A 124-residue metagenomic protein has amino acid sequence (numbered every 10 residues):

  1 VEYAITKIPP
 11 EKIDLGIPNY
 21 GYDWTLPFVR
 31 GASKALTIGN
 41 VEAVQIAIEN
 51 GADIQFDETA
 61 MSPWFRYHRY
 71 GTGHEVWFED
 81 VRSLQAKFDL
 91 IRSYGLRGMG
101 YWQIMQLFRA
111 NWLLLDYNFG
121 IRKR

Functional and structural regions predicted by a protein language model:
V1-A4, D80-K87, N111: Stable alpha-helical elements in mature extracytoplasmic
V1-I8, F119: Surface-exposed amphipathic alpha-helices with a cationic face
I8-D14, Y94-M99: Loop/turn elements at helix/coil->beta-strand transitions in domains of secreted/extracellular proteins
K12, I17-L90, D116-R124: Glycan-binding loop/region signatures in secreted carbohydrate-active enzymes
Y22-D23, Q106-A110: Flexible loop/turn segments at secondary-structure boundaries
